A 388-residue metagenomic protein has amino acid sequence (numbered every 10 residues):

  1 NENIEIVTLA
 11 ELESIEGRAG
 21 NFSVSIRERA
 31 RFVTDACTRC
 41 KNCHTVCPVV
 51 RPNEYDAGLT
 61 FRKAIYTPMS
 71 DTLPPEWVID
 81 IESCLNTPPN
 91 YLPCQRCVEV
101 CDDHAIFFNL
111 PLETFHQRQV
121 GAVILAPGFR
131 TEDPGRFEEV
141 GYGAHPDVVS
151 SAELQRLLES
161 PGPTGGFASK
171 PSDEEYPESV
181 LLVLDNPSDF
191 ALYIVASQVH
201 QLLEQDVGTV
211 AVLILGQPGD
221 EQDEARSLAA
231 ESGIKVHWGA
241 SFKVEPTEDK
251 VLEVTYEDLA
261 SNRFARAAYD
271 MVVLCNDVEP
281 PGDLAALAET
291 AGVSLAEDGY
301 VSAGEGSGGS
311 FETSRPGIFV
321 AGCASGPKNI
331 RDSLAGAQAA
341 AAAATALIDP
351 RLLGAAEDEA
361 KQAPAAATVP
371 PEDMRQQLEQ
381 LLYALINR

Functional and structural regions predicted by a protein language model:
N1-R388: Residues forming the flavin
